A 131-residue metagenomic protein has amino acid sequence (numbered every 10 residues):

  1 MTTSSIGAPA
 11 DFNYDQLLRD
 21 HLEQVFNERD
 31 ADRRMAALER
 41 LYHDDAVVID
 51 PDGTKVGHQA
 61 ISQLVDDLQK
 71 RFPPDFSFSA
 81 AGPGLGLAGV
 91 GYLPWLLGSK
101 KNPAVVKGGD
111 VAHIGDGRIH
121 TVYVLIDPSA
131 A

Functional and structural regions predicted by a protein language model:
M1-R40: Short, low-complexity N-terminal intrinsically disordered segments enriched in polar/charged residues
F12-Y14, G86-L93: Short, positively charged
M35-G89: A solvent-exposed, acidic/Ser-Thr-rich amphipathic alpha-helical stretch
V48, L93, T121-V122: Short hydrophobic/aromatic-rich beta-strand segments that constitute the beta-sheet cores of beta-sandwich/beta-barrel
F78, P103-D110: Short, surface-exposed coil-to-beta transition loops
L85-G89, K101-V106: A generic structural micro-feature
Y92-K100: Short beta-strand segments that buttress and anchor functional surface loops
K107-A131: Short beta-strand edge/turn micro-motifs at domain boundaries
